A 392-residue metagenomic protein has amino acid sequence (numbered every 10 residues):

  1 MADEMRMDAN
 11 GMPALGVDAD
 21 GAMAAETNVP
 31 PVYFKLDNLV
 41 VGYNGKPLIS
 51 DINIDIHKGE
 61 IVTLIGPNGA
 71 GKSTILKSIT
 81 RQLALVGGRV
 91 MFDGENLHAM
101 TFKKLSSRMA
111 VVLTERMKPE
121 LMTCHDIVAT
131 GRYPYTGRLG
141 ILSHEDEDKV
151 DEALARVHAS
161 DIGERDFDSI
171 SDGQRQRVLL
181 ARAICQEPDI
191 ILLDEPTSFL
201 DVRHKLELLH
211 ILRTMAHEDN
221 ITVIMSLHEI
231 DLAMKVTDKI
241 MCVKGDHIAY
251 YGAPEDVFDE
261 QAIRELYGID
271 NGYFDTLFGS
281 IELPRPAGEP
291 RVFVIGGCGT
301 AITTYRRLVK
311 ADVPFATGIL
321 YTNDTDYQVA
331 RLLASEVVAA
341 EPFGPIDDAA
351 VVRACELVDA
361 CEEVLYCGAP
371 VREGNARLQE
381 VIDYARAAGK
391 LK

Functional and structural regions predicted by a protein language model:
I65-P67: The feature captures the beta-strand-to-loop junction immediately N-terminal to the Walker
T80: Helix-to-loop junction immediately C-terminal to a conserved catalytic motif
G88-N96, L105: Conserved ABC transporter NBD signature motif
A129, H144-G163: Conserved ABC ATPase "signature" region
E187: Conserved catalytic motifs of ABC-family nucleotide-binding domains
I191-E195: Catalytic Walker B motif of ABC-type/P-loop ATPase nucleotide-binding domains
G268-D348, Y366-C367, R372-A376, G389-K392: ABC ATPase nucleotide-binding domains
